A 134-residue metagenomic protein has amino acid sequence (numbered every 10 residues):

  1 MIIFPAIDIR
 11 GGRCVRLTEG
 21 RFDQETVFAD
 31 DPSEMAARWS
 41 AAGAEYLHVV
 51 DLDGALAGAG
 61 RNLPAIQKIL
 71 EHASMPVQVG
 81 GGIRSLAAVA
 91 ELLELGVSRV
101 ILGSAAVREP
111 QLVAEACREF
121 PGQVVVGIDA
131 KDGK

Functional and structural regions predicted by a protein language model:
I2-A6, Y46, S74-Q78, S98-I101 (+2 more regions): Structural preference for beta-strand elements that scaffold enzyme active sites
G11-D23, L93, V97-K134: Conserved anion-binding
F28-S40, R84-A90: Short, acidic/polar
A37, Q67, A90-L93, A114: Alpha-helical segments flanking ligand/cofactor-binding loops in enzyme cores
A42, V50, H72, L95-G96 (+1 more regions): Structural motif
Y46-P64, S104: Glycine-rich, proline-tolerant flexible connector loops at the mouths of alpha/beta enzymes
A57-G80, A114-D129: Alpha-helix-loop-beta-strand connector modules within alpha/beta enzyme cores
H72-V100, L112: Catalytic cores of alpha/beta
